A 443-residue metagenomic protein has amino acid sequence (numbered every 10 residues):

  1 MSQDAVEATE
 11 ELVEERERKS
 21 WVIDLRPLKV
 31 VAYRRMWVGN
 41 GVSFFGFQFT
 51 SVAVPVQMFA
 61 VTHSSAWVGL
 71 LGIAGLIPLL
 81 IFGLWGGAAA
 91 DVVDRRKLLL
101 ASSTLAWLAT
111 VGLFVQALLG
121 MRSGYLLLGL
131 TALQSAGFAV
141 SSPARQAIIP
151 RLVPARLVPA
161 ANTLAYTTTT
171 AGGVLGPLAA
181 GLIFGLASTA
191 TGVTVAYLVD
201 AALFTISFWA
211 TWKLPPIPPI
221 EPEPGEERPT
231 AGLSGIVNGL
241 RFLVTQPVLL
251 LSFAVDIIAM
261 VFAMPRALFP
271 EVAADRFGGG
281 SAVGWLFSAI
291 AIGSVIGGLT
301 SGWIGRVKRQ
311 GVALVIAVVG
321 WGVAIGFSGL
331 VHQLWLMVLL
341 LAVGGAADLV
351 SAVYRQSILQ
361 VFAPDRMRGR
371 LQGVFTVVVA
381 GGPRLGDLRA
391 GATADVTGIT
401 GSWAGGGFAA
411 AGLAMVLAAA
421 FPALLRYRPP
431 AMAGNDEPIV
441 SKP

Functional and structural regions predicted by a protein language model:
M1-P443: Alpha-helical transmembrane-bundle signature of multi-pass membrane transport and export proteins
